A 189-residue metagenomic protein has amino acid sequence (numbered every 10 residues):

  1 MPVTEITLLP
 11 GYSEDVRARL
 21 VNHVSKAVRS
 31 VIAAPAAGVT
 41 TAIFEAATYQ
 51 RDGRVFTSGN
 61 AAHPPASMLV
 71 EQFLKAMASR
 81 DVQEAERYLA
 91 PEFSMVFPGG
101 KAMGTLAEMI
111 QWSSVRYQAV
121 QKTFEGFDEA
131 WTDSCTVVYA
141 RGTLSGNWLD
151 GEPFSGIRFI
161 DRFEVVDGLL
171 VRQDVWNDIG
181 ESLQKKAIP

Functional and structural regions predicted by a protein language model:
P2-L8: Short, hydrophobic beta-strand segments
Y12-N22, K26, A34, T40-M68: Polar/charged, Gly/Pro-rich intrinsically disordered segments
V28, F73, E84-L89, F93 (+5 more regions): Hydrophobic pocket/interface hotspot
R54-Q83, R87, P91: Short, low-complexity N-terminal intrinsically disordered segments enriched in polar/charged residues
V82-S134: A solvent-exposed, acidic/Ser-Thr-rich amphipathic alpha-helical stretch
S134-L144: A short hydrophobic beta-strand element
T143-D167: Exposed beta-sheet edge and beta->alpha loop/turn motif
R172-P189: Low-complexity, intrinsically disordered terminal/linker segments enriched in charged and Gly/Pro repeats
